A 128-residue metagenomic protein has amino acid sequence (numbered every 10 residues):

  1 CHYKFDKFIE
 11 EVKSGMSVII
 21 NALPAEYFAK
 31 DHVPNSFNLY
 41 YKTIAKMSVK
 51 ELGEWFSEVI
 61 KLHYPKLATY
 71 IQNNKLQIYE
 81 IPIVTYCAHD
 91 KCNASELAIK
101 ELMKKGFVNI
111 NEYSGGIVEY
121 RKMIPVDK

Functional and structural regions predicted by a protein language model:
C1-V33, K128: Flexible, polar/low-complexity N-terminal or interdomain linker segments that lie immediately upstream of folded
Y3, I44-M47, G115: Short coil/turn linker and secondary-structure boundary residues
V18, A22-E51, W55-F56: Mid-length scaffold segments of soluble, non-membrane domains
W55-Y120: Catalytic cysteine-centered active loop of the rhodanese-like fold, especially the PTP/DSP P-loop
K122-K128: Active-site neighborhoods of enzymes that stabilize oxyanions during catalysis
